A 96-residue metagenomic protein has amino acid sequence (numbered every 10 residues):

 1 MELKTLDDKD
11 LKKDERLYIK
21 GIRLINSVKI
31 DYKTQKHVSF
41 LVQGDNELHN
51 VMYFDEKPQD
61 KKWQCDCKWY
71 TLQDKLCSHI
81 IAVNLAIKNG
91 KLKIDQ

Functional and structural regions predicted by a protein language model:
M1-Q96: Long, low-complexity, compositionally biased intrinsically disordered regions
